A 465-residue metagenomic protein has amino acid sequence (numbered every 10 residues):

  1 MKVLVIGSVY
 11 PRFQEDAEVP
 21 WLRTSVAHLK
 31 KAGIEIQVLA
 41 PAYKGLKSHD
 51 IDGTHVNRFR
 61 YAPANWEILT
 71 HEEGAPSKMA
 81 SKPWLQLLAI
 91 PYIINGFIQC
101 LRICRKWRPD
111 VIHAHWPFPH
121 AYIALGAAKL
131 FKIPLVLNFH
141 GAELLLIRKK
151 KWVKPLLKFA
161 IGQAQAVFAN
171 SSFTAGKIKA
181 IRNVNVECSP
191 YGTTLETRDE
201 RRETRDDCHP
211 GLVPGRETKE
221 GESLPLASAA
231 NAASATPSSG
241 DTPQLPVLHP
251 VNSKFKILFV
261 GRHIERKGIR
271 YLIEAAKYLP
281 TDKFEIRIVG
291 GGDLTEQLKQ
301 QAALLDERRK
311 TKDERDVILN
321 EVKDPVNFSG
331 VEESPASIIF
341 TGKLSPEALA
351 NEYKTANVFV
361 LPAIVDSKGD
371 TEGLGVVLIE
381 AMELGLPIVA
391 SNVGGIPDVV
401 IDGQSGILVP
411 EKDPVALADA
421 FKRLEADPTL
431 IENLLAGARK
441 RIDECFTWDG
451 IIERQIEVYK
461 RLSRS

Functional and structural regions predicted by a protein language model:
M1-R60: N-terminal subdomain of nucleotide-sugar transferases
P20, F255, F259-Y278, D293-E296 (+1 more regions): A conserved mid-protein helix/loop that constitutes part of the nucleotide-sugar donor-binding site
Q37-A40, N57-R58, L137-H140, K154-R198 (+4 more regions): Donor nucleotide-sugar binding/catalytic pocket of nucleotide-sugar-dependent glycosyltransferases
K299-R309, D313-A348: Nucleotide-activated donor-binding/catalytic signature segment of Leloir-type glycosyltransferases, i.e., the conserved
K354-G369, L386: Acidic donor-binding loop of glycosyltransferase active sites
L378, E383, P387-A390, V400: Short hydrophobic beta-strand element within catalytic cores of glycosyltransferases and related nucleotide-activated
D402-G403, I407-P414, R423-T429: Conserved acidic donor-binding segment of nucleotide-sugar-dependent glycosyltransferases
A416, R423, L430-C445, R454-E457 (+1 more regions): A short, well-ordered alpha-helix in the C-terminal region of glycosyltransferases
